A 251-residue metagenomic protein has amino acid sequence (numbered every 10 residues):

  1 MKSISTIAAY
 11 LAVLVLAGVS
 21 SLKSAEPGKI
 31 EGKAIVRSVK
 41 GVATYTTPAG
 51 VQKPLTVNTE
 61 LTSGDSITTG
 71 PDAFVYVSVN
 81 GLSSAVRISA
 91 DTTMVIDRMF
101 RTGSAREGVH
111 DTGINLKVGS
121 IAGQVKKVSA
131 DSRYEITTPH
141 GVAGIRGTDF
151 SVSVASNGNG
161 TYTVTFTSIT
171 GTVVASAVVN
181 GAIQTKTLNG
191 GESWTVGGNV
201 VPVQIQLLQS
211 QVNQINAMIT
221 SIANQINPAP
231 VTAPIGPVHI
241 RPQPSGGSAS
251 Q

Functional and structural regions predicted by a protein language model:
M1-E31, Q52-V57, Y76-S89, R101-D111 (+3 more regions): C-terminal interaction modules
E26-T44: Short N-terminal segments immediately surrounding and downstream of signal-peptide cleavage
Y45-T46, V51-K53: Periplasm-facing N-terminal accessory domains of Gram-negative outer-membrane beta-barrel systems
D65-P71: A short, solvent-exposed beta-strand micro-motif common in secreted/extracellular proteins
D72-Y76, M94-V95, A122, D149-S151: Histidine-centered metal-chelating micro-motifs
V95-K126: A broadly used, surface-exposed interaction patch
